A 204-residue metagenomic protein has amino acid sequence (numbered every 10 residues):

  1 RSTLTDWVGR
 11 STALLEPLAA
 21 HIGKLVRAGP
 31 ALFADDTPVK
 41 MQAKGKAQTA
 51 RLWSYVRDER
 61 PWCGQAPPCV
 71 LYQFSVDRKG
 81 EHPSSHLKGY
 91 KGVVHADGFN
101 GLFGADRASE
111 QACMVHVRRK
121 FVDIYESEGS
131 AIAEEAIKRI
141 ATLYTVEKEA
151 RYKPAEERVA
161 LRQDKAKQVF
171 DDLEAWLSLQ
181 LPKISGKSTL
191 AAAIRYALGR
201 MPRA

Functional and structural regions predicted by a protein language model:
R1-A204: Catalytic center-proximal scaffold of phosphoryl-transfer enzymes
